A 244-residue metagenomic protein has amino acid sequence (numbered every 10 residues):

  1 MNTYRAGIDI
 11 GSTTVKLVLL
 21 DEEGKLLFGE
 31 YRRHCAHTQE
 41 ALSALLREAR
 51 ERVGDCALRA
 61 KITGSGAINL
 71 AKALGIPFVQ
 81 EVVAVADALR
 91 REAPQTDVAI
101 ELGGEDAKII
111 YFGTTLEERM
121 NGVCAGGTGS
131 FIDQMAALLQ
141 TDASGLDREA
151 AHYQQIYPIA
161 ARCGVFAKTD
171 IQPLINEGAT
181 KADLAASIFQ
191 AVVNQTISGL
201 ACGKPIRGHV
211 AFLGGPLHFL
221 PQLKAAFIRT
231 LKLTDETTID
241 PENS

Functional and structural regions predicted by a protein language model:
Y4-E40, A44-R47, L116-E118, G122: Short glycine-rich, Thr/Ser-proximal phosphate-binding strand/loop in the N-terminal lobe of ATP-dependent enzymes
R5-D9, A57-K61, Q95-E101: Short glycine-aspartate micro-motif
Y31-H34, A49-V83, I110-R119: Short beta-strand-loop/turn "lid" adjacent to the catalytic site in phosphate-handling enzymes
R33-H34, I62, I76-A86, I100-G104 (+4 more regions): Active-site nucleophile and cofactor-binding loops and adjacent substrate-binding regions of central metabolic enzymes
T38, T114-Q155: Glycine-rich phosphate-binding loop plus the immediately following alpha-helix
L45-L58, T196-G208: Phosphate/pyrophosphate-binding loops at sites that engage ATP/ADP/AMP, CoA/4′-phosphopantetheine, polyphosphate
G66-A67, A201-T230, D240-S244: Glycine-rich phosphate-binding loops at beta-strand->alpha-helix junctions
A167-S198, N243: Adenine-nucleotide phosphate-binding core of ATP-dependent small-molecule kinases
